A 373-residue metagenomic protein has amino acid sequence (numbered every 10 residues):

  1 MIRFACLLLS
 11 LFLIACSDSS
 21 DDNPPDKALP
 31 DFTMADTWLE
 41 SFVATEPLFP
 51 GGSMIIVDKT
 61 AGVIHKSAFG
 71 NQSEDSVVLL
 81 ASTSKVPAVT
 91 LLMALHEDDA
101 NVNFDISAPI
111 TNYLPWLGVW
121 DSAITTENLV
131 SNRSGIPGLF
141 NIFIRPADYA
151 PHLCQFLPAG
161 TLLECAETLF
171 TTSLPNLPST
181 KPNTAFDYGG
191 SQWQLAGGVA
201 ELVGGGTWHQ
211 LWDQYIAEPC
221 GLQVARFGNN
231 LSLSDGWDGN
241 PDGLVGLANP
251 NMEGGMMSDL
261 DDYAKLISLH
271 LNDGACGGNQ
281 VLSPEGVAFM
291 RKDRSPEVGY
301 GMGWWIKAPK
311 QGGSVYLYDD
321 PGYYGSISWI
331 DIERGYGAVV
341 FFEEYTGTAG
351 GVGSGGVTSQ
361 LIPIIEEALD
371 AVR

Functional and structural regions predicted by a protein language model:
M1-L8: Sec-dependent signal peptide recognition, specifically the positively charged N-region followed immediately by
L13-A15: C-terminal motif of bacterial Sec signal peptides marking the signal peptidase cleavage site
D18-S67, D75-S76, G204-G206, E218 (+1 more regions): Catalytic loop of the DD-peptidase/beta-lactamase superfamily, centered on the K-T-G motif and neighboring
D31, A35, L80-S84, A88 (+6 more regions): Hydrophobic (often cysteine-bearing) scaffold residues that line and stabilize catalytic clefts of nucleotide/cofactor
D36, E40, M93-H96, T111 (+8 more regions): Non-transmembrane alpha-helical segments in soluble domains of secreted/periplasmic/extracellular proteins
L48-P50, G70-L129, L177-S191, N251-G254 (+2 more regions): Short active-site loop at a secondary-structure junction that contains or immediately precedes the catalytic residue(s)
K66, V77, N141-L233, P250-A264: Catalytic-site signature segments of enzymes, centered on catalytic residues
T83, L95-I142, S191, G198 (+1 more regions): Active-site helix/loop module of the DD-peptidase/beta-lactamase fold, centered on the serine-lysine SxxK catalytic
